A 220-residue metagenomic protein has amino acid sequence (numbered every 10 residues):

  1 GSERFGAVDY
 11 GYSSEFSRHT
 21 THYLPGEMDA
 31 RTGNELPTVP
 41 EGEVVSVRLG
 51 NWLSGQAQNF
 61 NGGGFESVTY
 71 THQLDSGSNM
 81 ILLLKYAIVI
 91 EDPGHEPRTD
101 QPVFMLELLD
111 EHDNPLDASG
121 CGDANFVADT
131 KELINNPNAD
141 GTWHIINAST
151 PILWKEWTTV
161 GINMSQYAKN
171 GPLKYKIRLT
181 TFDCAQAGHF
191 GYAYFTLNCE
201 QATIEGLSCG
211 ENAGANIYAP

Functional and structural regions predicted by a protein language model:
G1-I204: Aromatic (Trp/Tyr/Phe) and Gly/Pro-enriched flexible surface segments
C199-P220: Proline- and Ser/Thr-rich low-complexity, intrinsically disordered segments
